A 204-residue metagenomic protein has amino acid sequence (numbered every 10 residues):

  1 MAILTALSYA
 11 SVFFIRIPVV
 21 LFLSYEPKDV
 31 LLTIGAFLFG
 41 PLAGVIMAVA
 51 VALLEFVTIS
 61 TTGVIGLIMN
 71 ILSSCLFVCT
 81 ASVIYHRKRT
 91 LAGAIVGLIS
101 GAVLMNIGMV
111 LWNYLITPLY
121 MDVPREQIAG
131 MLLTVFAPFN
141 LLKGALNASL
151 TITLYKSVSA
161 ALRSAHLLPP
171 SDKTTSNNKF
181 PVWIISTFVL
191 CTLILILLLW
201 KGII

Functional and structural regions predicted by a protein language model:
M1-I204: Loop-helix junctions at membrane interfaces
